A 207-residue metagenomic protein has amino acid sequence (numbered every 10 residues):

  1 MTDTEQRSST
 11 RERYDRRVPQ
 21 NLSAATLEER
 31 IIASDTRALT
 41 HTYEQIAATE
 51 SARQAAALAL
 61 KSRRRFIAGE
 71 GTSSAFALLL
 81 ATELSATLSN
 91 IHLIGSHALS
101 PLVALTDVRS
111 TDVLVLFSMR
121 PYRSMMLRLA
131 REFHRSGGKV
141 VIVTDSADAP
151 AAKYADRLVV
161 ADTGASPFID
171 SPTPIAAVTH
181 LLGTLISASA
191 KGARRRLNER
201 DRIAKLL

Functional and structural regions predicted by a protein language model:
M1-E50: HTH-adjacent hinge/linker in prokaryotic transcriptional regulators
T26, A52-A55, S100-A104: Short, charged beta->alpha transition segments
D35, T42, A55-L58, L80 (+1 more regions): A ubiquitous structural signal for well-ordered alpha-helices
L39, A59, R200-D201: A generic structural signal for nonpolar/aromatic side chains embedded in well-ordered alpha-helices
S51-S62, V108: Glycine-rich phosphate/diphosphate-binding loops that line cofactor/substrate pockets in enzymes
R63-A190: Glycine-rich phosphate-binding loops that contact phosphosugars or nucleotide phosphates
S189-L207: Internal, active-site/partner-interface "lid" segment
